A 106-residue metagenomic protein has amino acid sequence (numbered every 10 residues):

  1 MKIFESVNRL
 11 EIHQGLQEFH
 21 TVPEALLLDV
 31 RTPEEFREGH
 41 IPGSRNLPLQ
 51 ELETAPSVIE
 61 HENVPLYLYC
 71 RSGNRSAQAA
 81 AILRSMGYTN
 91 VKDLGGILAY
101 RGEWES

Functional and structural regions predicted by a protein language model:
M1-L26, P33-P65, N74-S106: Rhodanese-like catalytic fold shared by cysteine-dependent sulfurtransferases and DSP/PTP-type phosphatases
Y69: Short, surface-exposed ligand- or partner-binding patches at beta-edge/loop junctions that are enriched in aromatics
